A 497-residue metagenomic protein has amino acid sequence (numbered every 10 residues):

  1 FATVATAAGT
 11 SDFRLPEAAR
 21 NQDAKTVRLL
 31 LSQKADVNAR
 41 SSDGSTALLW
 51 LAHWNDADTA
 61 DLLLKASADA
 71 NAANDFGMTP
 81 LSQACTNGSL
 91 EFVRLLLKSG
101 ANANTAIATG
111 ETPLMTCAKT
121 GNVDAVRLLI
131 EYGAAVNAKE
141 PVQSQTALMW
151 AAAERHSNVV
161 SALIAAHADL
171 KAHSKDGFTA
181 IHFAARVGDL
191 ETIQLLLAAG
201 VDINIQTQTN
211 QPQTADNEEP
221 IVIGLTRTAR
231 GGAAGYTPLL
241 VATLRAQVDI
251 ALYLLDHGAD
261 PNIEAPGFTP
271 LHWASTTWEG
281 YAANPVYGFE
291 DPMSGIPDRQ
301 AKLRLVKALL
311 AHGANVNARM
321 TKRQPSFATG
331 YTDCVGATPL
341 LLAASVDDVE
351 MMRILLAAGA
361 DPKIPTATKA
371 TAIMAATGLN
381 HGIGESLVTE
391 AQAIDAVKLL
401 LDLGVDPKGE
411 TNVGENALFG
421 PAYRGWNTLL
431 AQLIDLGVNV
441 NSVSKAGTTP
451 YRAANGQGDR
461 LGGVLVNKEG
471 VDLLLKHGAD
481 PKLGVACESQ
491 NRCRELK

Functional and structural regions predicted by a protein language model:
A8-W50: N-terminal segments that cap or nucleate solenoid repeat domains
S11, G44, G77, G110 (+10 more regions): Start-of-repeat signature of ankyrin repeats
E17-N21, W50-D56, Q83-S89, T116-N122 (+11 more regions): Ankyrin repeat A-helix N-terminal signature
K25-T26, D58-T59, E91-F92, D124-A125 (+8 more regions): Conserved ankyrin/ankyrin-like repeat signature
L31-D36, D61-D69, R94-N102, R127-A135 (+8 more regions): Ankyrin repeat domain, specifically the short helix-to-loop turn at the C-terminus of the second helix of each repeat
S41, N74, I107, E140-P141 (+10 more regions): Ankyrin repeat boundary/linker residues
K119-T120, A125, A135, K139-P141 (+8 more regions): Solenoidal tandem-repeat scaffolds enriched in leucines and small polar residues
V466-K476, D480-K497: Terminal, low-structured helical/coil segments at or just beyond the last alpha-helical repeat
